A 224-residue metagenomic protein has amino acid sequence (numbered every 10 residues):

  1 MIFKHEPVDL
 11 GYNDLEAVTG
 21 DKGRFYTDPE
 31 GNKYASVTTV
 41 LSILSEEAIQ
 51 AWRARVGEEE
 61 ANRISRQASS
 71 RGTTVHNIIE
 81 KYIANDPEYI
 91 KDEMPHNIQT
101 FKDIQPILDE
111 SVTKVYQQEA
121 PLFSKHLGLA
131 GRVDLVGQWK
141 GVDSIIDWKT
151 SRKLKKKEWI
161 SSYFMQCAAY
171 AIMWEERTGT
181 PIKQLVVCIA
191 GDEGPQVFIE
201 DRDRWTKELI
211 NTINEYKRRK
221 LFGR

Functional and structural regions predicted by a protein language model:
M1-A130: Metal-dependent nuclease catalytic cores that hydrolyze phosphodiester bonds in DNA/RNA, characterized by
E119-F222: Mg2+/Mn2+-dependent nuclease catalytic core
